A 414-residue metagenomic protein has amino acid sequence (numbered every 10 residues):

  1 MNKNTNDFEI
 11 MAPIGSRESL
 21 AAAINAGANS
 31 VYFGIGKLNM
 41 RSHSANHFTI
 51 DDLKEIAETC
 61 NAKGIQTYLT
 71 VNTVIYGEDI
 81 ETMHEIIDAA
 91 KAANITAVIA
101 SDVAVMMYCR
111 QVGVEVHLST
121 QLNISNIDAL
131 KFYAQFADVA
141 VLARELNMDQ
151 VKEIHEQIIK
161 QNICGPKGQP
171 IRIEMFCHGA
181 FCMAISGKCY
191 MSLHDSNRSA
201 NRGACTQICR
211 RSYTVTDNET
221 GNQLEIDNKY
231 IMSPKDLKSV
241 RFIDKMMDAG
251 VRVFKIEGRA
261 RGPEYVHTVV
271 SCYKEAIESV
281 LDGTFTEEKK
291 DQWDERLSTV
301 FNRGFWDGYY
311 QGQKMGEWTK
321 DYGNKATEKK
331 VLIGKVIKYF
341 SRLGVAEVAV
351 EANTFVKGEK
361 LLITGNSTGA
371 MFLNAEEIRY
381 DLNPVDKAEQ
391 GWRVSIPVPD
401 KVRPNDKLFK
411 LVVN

Functional and structural regions predicted by a protein language model:
M1-A26, S30-S42, I56-A57, K63-T73 (+6 more regions): Surface-exposed amphipathic alpha-helical tracts and adjacent flexible/coil segments at the periphery of soluble enzymes
A45-K54: Aromatic- and glycine-enriched glycan-recognition loops and surfaces that form the carbohydrate-binding subsites
M83-S119: Well-ordered mid-protein domain cores that form the structural environment of catalytic cofactors
S125-L130: Short, glycine/polar-rich helix-capping loops at beta-to-alpha or helix-loop-helix junctions that flank or form
